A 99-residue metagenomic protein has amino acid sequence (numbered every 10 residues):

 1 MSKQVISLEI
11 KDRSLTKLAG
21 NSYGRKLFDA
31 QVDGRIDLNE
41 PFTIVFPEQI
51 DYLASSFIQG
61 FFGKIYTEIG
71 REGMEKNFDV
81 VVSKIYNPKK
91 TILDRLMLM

Functional and structural regions predicted by a protein language model:
M1-K17: Domain-start "cap" segments at the beginnings of catalytic or binding domains
I6, R95-M99: The feature marks long, low-complexity, polar/acidic/proline-rich intrinsically disordered regions embedded in large
R13-Q31, R35-E40, F46-D94: Amphipathic alpha-helical interaction surfaces in cytosolic regulatory modules
